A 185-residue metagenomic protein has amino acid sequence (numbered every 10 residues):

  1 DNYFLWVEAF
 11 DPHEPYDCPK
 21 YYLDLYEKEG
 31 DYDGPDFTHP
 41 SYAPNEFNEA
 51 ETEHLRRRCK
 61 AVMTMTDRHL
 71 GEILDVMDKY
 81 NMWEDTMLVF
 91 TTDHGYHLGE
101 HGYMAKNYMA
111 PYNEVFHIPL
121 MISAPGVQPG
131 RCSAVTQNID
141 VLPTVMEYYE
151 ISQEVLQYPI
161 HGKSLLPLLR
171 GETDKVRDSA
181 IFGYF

Functional and structural regions predicted by a protein language model:
D1-F185: Catalytic domains that recognize anionic headgroups
